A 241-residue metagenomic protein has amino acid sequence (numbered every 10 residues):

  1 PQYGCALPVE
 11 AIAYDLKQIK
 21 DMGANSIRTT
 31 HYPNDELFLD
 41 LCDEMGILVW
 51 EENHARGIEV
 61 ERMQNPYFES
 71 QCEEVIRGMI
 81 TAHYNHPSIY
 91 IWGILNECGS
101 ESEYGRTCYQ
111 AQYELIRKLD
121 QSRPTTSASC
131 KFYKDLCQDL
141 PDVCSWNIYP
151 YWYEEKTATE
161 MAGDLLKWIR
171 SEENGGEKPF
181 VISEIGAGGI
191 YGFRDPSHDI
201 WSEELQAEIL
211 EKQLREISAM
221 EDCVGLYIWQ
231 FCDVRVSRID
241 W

Functional and structural regions predicted by a protein language model:
P1-Q110, T125-T126, C144, N174 (+4 more regions): Active-site-adjacent substrate/metal-binding segments within catalytic domains of carbohydrate-active enzymes
K20, S88-W92, T107, Y113-K118 (+3 more regions): Substrate-binding clefts and catalytic carboxylate motifs of secreted carbohydrate-active enzymes
P33, C98, K131, P150 (+1 more regions): Flexible, active-site-proximal loop/turn residues at the rims of small-molecule/cofactor binding pockets and catalytic
